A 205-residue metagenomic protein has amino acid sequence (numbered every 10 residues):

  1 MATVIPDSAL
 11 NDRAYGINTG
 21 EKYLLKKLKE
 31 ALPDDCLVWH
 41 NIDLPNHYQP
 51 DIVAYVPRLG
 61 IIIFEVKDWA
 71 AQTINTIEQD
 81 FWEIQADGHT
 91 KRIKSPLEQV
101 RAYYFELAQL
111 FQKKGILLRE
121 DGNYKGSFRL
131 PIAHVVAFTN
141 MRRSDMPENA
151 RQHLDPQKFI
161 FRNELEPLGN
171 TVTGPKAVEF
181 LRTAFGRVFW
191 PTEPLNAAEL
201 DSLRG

Functional and structural regions predicted by a protein language model:
M1-P50, A54-G205: Intrinsically disordered, low-complexity Ser/Thr/Pro/Gly-rich regulatory segments
